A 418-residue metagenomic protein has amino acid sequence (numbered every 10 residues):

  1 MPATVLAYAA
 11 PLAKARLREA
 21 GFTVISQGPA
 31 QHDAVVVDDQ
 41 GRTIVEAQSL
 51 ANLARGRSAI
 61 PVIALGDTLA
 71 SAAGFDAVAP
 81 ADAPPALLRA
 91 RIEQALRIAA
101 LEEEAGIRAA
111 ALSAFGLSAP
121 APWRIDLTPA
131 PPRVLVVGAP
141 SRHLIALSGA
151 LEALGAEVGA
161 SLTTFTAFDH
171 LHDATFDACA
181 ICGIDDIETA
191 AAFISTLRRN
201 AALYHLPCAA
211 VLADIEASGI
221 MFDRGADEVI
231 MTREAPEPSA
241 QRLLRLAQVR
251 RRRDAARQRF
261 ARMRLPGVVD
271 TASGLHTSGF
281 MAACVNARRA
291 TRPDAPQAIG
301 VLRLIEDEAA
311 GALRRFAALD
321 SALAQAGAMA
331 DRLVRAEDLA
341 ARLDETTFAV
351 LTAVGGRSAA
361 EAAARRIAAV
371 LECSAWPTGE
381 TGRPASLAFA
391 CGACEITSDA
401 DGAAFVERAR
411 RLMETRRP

Functional and structural regions predicted by a protein language model:
V5-S26, S141-L162: Two-component/phosphorelay signaling modules centered on CheY-like receiver
R18, G28-T68, D177-R199, L203-Y204: Conserved phosphotransfer microenvironments
Q48-S49, I63-A79, A191-A192, A213-E228: Alpha4 helix (beta4-alpha4-beta5 surface) of REC/receiver domains from two-component response regulators
L87-W123, P236-A255, R259, C284 (+1 more regions): Receiver (REC) domain switch/output surface
A226, R257-T277: Amphipathic HAMP/coiled-coil signal-transducing linker helices that couple sensory inputs to cytosolic output domains
T277-R289, P293-I299, E306-D331, A341-E345 (+2 more regions): Conserved long alpha-helical elements within nucleotide-processing catalytic cores of c-di-GMP signaling and class III
A341-L343, E372-A390: Catalytic core regions of nucleotide second-messenger enzymes
E361, C394-P418: Catalytic-core segments of nucleotide cyclases and related cyclic-nucleotide turnover enzymes
